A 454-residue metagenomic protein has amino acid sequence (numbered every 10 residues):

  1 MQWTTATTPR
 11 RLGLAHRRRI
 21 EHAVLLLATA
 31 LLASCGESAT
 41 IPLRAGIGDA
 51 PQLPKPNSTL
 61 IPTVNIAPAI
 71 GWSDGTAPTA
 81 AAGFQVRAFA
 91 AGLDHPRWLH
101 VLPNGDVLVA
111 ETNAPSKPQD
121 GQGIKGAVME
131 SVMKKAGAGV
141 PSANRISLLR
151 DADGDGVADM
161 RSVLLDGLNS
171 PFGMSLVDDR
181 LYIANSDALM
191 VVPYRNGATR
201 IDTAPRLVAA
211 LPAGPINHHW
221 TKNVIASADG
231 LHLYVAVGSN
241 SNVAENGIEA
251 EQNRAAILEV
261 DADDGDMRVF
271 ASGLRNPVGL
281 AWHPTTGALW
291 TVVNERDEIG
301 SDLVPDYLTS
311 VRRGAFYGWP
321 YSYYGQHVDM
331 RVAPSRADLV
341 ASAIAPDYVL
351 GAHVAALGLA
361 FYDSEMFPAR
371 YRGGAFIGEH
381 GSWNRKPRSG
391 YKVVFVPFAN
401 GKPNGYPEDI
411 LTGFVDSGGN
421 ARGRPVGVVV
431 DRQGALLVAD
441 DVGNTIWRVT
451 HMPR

Functional and structural regions predicted by a protein language model:
L32-S34: C-terminal motif of bacterial Sec signal peptides marking the signal peptidase cleavage site
G36-A81, P118-Q119, G126-G137, P141 (+8 more regions): Beta-propeller domain segments
A90-G92, V163-L168, V208-I216, F270-G273 (+3 more regions): Surface loop/turn motifs at the tips and blade-to-blade linkers of beta-strand repeat domains
D106-L108, R180-I183, H232-A236, A288-V292 (+2 more regions): Conserved beta-propeller blade signature
T112, S186-A188, Y194, G238-N240 (+4 more regions): Short loop/turn segments immediately following the C-termini of beta-strands
M160-D179, N185-S227: Asp-box/WD-like beta-propeller blade repeats and closely related beta-sheet repeat scaffolds
V429-R454: Blade-level signature of beta-propeller repeat domains, shared across WD40, Kelch, NHL, RCC1 and BNR/Asp-box propellers
